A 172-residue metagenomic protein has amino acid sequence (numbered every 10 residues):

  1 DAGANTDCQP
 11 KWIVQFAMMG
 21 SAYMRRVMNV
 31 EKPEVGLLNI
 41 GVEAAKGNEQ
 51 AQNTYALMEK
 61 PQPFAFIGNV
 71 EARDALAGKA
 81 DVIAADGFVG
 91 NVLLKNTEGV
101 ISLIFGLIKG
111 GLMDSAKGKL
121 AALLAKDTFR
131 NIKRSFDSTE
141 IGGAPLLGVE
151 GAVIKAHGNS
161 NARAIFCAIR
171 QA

Functional and structural regions predicted by a protein language model:
D1, L38, K155: Residues in well-ordered beta-strands of folded domains
D1-G3, K60-V70, L107-A122: Short, acidic/small-residue loops that bind anionic groups at enzyme active sites
T6, N39-A44, V70-D74, D86-V89 (+2 more regions): Glycine-rich beta-alpha junction loops
D7-A72, D81: Glycine-rich phosphate/diphosphate-binding loop of Rossmann-like nucleotide-binding domains
K79-I83, G87-A172: Glycine-rich phosphate/nucleotide-binding loop
